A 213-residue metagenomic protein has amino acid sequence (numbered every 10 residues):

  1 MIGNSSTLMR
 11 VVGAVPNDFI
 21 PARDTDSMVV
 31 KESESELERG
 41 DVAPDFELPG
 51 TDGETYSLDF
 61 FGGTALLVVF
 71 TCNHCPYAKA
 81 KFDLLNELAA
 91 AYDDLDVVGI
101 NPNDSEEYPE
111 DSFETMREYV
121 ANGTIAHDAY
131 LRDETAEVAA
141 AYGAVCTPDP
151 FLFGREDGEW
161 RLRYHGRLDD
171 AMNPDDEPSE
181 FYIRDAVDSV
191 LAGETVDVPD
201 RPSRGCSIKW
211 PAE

Functional and structural regions predicted by a protein language model:
I2-G3, L8-G13, N17-F19, R23-A192 (+1 more regions): Chalcogenol-based redox active-site neighborhoods
A192-E213: Charged phosphate-binding loop/patch that engages nucleotide di/tri-phosphates or the phosphate backbone of nucleic
